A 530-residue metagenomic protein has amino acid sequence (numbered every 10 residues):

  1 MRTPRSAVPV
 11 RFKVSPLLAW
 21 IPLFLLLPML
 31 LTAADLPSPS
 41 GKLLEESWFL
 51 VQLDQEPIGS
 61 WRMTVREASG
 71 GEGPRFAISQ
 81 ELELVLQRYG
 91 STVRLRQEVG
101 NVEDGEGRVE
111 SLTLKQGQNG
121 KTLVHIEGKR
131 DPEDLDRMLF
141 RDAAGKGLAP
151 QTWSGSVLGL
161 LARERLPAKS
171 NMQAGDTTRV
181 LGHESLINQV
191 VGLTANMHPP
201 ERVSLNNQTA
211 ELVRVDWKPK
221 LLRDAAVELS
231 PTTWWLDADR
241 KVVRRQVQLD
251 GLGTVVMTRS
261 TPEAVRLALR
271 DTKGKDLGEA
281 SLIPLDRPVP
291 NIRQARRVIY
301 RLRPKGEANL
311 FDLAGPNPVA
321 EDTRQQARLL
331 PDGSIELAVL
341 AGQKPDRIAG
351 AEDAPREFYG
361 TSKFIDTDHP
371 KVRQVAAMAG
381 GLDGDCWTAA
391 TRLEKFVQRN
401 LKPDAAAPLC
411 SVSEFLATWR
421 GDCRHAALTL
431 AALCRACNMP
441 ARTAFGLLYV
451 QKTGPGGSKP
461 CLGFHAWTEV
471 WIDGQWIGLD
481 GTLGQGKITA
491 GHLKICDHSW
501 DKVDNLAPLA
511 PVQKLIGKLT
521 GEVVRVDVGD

Functional and structural regions predicted by a protein language model:
M1-L17: N-terminal secretory signal peptides that target proteins for export/translocation
P16-L30: Bacterial N-terminal signal peptides
A34-D134, L139-D142, P167-P345, N505 (+1 more regions): Acidic, serine/threonine-rich low-complexity disordered tracts
R163, V339-Q343, R347-G421, T429 (+2 more regions): Secondary-structure boundary elements
A226, Q248, L401, A405 (+1 more regions): Short, well-structured beta-strand/strand-turn elements
M257-L277, A351-E352, K395, R399 (+2 more regions): Active-site rim recognition segments
C386-A390, C437-R442, G474-Q475: Loop/turn elements at helix/coil->beta-strand transitions in domains of secreted/extracellular proteins
L393, W419-L448, T468: Cysteine-centered nucleophilic/redox motifs
